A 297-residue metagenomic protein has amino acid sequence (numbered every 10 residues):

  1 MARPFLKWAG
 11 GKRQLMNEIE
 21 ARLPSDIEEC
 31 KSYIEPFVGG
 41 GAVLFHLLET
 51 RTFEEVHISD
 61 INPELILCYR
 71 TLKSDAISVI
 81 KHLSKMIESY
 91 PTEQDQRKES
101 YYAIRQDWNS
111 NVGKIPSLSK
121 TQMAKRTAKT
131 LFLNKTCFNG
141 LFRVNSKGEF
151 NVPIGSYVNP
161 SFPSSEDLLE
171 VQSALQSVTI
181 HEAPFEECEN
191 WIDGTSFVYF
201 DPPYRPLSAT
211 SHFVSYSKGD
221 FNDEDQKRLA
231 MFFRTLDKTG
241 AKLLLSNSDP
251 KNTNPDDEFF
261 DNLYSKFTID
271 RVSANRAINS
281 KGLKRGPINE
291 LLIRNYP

Functional and structural regions predicted by a protein language model:
M1-L23, I27-E28, D75-Y199, P203-F213 (+1 more regions): SAM-dependent nucleic-acid methyltransferase catalytic core
E29-Y90: Conserved S-adenosyl-L-methionine
V38, P63, E187, Y204 (+1 more regions): Short, glycine/acidic-enriched loop or turn micro-motifs at the edges of active sites
A42-H46, L65-C68, N139-F142, P206-A209 (+2 more regions): Short catalytic/ligand-binding loop motif for oxyanion handling, primarily in non-cytosolic enzymes, centered on
R205-G240: SAM-dependent methyltransferase catalytic-core segment centered on the flexible catalytic loop and adjoining short
Q226-N275: Conserved Class I SAM-dependent methyltransferase catalytic core
L263-P297: Class I S-adenosyl-L-methionine
